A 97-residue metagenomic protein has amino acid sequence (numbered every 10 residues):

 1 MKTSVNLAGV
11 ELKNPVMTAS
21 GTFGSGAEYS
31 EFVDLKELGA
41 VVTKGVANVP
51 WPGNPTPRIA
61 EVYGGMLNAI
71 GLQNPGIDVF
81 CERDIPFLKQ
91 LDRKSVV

Functional and structural regions predicted by a protein language model:
M1-M17: N-terminal amphipathic alpha-helix/helix-capping segment at the start of soluble metabolic enzymes
K2-N6, G26-R93: Glycine-rich, positively charged N-terminal anion/phosphate-binding segment
G21-S25: Short beta->alpha connector loops
V96-V97: Conserved small/polar residues in nucleotide/adenosyl-binding loops
